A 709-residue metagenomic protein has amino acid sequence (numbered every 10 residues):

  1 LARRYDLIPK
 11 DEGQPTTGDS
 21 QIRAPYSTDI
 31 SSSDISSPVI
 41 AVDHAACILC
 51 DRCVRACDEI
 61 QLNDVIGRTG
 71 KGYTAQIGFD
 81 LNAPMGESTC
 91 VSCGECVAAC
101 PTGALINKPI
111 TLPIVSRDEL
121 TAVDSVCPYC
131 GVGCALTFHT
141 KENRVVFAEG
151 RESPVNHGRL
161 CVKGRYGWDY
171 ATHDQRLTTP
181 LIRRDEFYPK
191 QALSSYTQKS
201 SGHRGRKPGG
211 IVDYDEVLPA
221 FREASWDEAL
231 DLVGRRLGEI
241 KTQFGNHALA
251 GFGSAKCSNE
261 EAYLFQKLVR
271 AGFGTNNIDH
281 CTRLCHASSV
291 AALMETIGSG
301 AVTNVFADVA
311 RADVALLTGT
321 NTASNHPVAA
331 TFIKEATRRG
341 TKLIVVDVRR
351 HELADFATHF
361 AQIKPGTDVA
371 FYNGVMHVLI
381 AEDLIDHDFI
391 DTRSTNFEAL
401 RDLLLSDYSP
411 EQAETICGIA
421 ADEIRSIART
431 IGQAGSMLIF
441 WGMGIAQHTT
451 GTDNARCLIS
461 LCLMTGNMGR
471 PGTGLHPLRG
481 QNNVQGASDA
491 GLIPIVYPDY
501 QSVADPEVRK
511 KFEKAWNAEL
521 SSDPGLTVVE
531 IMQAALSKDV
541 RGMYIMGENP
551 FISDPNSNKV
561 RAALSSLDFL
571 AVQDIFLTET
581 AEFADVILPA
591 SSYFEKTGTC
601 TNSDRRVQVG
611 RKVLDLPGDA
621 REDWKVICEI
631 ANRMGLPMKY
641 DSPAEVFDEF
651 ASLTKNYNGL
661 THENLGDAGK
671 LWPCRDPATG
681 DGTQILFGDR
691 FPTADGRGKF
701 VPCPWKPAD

Functional and structural regions predicted by a protein language model:
L1-E382, L400, A420, N517-S521 (+1 more regions): N-terminal export/assembly segments and adjacent metallocofactor-ligating motifs of anaerobic energy-metabolism
P38, C134, H157, H247-A248 (+6 more regions): A generic secondary-structure signal marking the coil-to-beta-strand transition
T121-D124, F147, V302, I424-S426 (+3 more regions): Glycine-rich, charged/polar anion/phosphate-binding loops that engage phosphate groups from diverse ligands
Q175, E186-Y188, L284-S460, M464-P471 (+2 more regions): Non-catalytic alpha/beta scaffold blocks inside enzyme catalytic domains
E223-A224, L478, L686, F700: Conserved active-site-proximal loop/helix segments of enzymes involved in bacterial cell-wall and related
Q243, I431-Q433, D681: Solvent-exposed loop and beta-edge segments used for protein-protein assembly and interaction
Q485-I493, K511, P643-D709: Long, low-complexity segments enriched in small/aliphatic residues
